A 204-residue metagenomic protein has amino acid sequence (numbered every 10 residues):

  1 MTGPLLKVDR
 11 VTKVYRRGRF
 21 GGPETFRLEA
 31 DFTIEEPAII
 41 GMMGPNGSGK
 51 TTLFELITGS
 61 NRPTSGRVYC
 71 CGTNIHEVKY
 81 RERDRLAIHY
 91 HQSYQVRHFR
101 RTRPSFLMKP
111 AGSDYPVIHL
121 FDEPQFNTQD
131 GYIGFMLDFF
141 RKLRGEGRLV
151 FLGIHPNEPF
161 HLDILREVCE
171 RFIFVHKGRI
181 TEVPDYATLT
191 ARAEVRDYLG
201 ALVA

Functional and structural regions predicted by a protein language model:
M1-D31: A short, flexible loop at the N-terminus of ABC-type nucleotide-binding domains that lies
M43-P45: The feature captures the beta-strand-to-loop junction immediately N-terminal to the Walker
T58: Helix-to-loop junction immediately C-terminal to a conserved catalytic motif
T64-R67, K177: Conserved coupling/switch loops of ABC nucleotide-binding domains, chiefly the family-specific signature
G66-N74: Conserved ABC transporter NBD signature motif
N74-H89, H98-R101, A193: ABC ATPase NBD coupling module
F139-H161: Conserved catalytic loops of ABC-family nucleotide-binding domains
K177-A204: Conserved beta-strand-loop-alpha-helix hinge in the C-terminal portion of ABC ATPase nucleotide-binding domains
